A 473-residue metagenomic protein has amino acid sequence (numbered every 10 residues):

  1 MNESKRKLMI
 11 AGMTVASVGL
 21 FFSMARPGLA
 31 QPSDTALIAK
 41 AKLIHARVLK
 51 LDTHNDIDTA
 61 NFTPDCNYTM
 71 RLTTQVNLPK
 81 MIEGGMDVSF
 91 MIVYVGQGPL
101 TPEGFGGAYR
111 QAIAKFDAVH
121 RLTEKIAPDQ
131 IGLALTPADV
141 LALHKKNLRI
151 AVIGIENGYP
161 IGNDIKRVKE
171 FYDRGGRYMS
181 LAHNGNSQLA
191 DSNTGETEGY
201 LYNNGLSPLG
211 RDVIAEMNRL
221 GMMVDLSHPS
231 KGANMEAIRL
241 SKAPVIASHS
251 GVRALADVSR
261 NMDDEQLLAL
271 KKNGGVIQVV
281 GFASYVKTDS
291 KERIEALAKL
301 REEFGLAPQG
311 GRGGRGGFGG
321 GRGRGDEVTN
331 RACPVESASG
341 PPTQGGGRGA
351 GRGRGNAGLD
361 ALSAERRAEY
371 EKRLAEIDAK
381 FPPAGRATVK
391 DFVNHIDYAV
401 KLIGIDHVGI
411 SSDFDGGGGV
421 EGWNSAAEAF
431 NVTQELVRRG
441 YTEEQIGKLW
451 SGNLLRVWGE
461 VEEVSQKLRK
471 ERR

Functional and structural regions predicted by a protein language model:
N2-T14: Bacterial N-terminal signal peptides that target proteins for export
G19-N203, R253, D257-R473: N-terminal hydrophobic targeting/anchoring segments and the immediately downstream early-domain regions of hydrolases
H54-D56, H228, H249: Histidine-centered divalent metal-coordination motifs
S187-G195, G205-L206, S230-L240: Active-site-adjacent beta->alpha loops and helix N-cap segments on the catalytic face of soluble alpha/beta enzymes
Y202-M217, A237-A247: Alpha-helix-loop-beta-strand connector modules within alpha/beta enzyme cores
D212-L226, G232-E236, L270-K271, N394 (+1 more regions): Substrate-binding cleft of carbohydrate-active enzyme catalytic domains
R239-H249, R253-L255, R260-N261: His/Asp/Glu-rich metal/cofactor-coordinating catalytic motifs and the adjacent surface-exposed loops that frame enzyme
